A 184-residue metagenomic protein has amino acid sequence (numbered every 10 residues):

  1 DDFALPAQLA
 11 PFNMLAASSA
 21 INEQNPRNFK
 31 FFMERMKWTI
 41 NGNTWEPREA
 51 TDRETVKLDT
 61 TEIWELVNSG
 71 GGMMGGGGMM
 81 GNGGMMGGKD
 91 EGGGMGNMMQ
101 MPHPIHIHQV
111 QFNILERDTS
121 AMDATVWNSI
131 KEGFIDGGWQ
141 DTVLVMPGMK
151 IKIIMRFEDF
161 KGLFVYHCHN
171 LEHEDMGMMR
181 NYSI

Functional and structural regions predicted by a protein language model:
D1-D118, R156-F157, K161-L163, H167-I184: Extended terminal and domain-junction accessory segments
W38-I40, W127-I130: Short amphipathic alpha-helical segments, especially helix-boundary/capping motifs
N43-W45, F134-D136, L144-P147: Extracellular beta-rich ligand/substrate-recognition surface
T51-E54, Q140-L144: Beta-strand-rich interaction surfaces with strong enrichment in secreted/lumenal proteins
D59, P147-G148: Tight coil/turn sites that cap or link beta-strands
F112, T119-S129: The feature marks short-to-medium sequence segments in extracytoplasmic or secretory-pathway proteins
N128-G138: Short beta-strand and strand-turn-strand segments in soluble, beta-rich domains
D141-V143, M149-M155: Short strand-edge motifs at loop-to-beta-strand transitions and within beta-strands of extracellular beta-rich domains
